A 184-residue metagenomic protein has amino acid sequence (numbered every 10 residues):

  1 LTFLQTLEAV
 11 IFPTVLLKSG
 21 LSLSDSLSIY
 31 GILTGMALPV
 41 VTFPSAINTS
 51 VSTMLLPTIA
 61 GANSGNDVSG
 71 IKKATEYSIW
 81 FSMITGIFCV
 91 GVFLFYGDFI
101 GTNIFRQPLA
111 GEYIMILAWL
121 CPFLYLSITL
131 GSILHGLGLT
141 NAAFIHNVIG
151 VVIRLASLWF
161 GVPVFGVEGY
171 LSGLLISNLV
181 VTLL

Functional and structural regions predicted by a protein language model:
S26-N48, W80-F81: Alpha-helical transmembrane segments of polytopic membrane transporters and translocases
L27, L94-L124, I128: Interfacial segments at transmembrane-helix termini and the short loops linking adjacent helices
T34, L55, D67-I84, F88-F95 (+1 more regions): Interfacial transmembrane-helix starts/ends
G35, S82, I114-L117, C121 (+2 more regions): Residue-level recognition of transmembrane alpha-helices in multi-pass small-molecule transporters/permeases
T42-G65: Helix-loop junctions and terminal segments of transmembrane helices in multi-pass membrane transport/translocation
Y77, V90, C121, G150-V152 (+1 more regions): Residue-level recognition of pore/gate-forming positions within transmembrane alpha-helices of multi-pass
W119-I149, F160, V164: Membrane-interface junctions at transmembrane-helix termini in multi-pass inner-membrane proteins
N141, V151-L183: Membrane-interface helix-loop junctions in multi-pass transport and translocation proteins
